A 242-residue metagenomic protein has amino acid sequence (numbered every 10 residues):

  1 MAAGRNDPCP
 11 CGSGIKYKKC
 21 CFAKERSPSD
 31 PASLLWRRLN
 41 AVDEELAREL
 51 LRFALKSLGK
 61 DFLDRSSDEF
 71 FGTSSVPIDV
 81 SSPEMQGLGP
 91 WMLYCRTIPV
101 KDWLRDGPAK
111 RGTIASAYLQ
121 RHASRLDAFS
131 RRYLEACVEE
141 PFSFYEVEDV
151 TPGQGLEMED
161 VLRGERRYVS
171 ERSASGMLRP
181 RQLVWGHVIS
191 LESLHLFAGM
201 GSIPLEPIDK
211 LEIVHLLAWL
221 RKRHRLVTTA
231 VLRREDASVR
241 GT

Functional and structural regions predicted by a protein language model:
M1-E157, V161-T242: Acidic/negatively charged segments and metal-coordination signatures
